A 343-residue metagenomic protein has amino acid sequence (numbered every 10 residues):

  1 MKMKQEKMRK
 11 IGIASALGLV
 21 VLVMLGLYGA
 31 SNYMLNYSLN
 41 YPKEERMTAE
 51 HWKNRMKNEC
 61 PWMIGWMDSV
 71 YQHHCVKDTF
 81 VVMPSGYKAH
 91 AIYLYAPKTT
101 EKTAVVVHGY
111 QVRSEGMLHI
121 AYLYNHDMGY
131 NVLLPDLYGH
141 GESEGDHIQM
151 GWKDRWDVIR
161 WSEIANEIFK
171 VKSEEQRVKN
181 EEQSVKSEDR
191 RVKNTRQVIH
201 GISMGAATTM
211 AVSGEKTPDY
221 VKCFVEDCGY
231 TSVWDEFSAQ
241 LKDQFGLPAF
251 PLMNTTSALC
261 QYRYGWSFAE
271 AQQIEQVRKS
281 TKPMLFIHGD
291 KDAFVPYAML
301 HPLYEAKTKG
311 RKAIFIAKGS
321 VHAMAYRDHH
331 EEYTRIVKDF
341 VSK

Functional and structural regions predicted by a protein language model:
G12, L19-V81: An N-terminal hydrophobic leader/cap segment in hydrolases
Y110-Y124: The serine-hydrolase catalytic nucleophile loop
I120, Q273, K282, P296-E305: Short alpha-helix in the alpha/beta-hydrolase fold that links the catalytic acid
Y124-E144: Conserved alpha/beta-hydrolase
I148-K170: Alpha/beta-hydrolase active-site loop
A211-W266: Hydrolase active-site cap/lid region
K279-T281, F286-H288, D292: Short beta-strand/loop motif that positions the catalytic acidic residue of the alpha/beta-hydrolase fold
S320-H330: Catalytic histidine-centered segment of alpha/beta-hydrolase-like enzymes
